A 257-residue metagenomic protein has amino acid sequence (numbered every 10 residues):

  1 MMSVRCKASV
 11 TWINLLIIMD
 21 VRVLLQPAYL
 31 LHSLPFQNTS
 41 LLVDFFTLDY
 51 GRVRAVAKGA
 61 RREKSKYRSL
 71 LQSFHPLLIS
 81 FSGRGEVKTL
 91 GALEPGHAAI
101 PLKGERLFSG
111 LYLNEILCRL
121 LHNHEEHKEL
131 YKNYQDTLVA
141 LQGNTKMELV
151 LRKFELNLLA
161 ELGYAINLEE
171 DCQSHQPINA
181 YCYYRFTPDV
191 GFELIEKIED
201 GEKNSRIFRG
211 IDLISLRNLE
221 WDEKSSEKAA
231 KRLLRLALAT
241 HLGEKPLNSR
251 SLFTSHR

Functional and structural regions predicted by a protein language model:
M1-M2: Methionine residue identity
W12-L41, F46-R257: Non-catalytic alpha-helical scaffolds and adjoining flexible linkers that form interface surfaces for assembly
